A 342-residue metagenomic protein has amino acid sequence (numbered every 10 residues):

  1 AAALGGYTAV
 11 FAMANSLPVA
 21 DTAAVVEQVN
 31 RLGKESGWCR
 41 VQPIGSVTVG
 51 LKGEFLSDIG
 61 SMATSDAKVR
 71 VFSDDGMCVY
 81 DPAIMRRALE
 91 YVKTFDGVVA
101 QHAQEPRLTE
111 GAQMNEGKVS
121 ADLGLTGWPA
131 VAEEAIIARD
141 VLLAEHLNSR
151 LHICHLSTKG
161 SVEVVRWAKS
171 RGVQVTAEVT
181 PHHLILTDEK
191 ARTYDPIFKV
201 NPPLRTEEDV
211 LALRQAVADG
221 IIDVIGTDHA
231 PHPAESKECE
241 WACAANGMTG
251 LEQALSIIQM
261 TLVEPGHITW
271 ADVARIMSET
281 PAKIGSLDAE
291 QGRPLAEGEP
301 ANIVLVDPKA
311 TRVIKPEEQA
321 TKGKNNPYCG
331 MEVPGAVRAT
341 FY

Functional and structural regions predicted by a protein language model:
A1-S36: Metal-associated gating/positioning segment near the N- to mid-region
A2, G6, V41, F72 (+10 more regions): Divalent metal-coordination and catalytic microenvironments
Y7-A9, C39, R70, D223: Short acidic/polar active-site loop segments enriched in Thr and Asp
A14-L17, Q42-F55, G76, G124-V131: Active-site mouth loops of central-metabolism enzymes
R31-V47: A glycine-rich helix N-cap at a beta->alpha junction
L56-I225: Histidine/acidic residue-rich metal-binding segments in metalloenzymes
D122-R150, I197, A218-D219, D223-I225 (+1 more regions): His/Asp/Glu-enriched, well-ordered alpha-helical/loop segment that forms or immediately abuts the divalent-metal
E240, E297-Y342: C-terminal cap of metal-dependent C-N hydrolases
